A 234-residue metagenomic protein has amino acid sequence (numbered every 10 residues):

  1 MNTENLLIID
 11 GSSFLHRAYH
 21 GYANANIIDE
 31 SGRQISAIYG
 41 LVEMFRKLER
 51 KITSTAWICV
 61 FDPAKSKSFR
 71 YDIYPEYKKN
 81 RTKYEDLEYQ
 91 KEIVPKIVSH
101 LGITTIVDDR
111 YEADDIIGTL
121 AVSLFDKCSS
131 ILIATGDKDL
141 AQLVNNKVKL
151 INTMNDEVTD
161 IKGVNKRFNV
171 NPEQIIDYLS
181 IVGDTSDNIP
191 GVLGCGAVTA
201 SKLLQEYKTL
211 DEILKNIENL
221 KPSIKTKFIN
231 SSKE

Functional and structural regions predicted by a protein language model:
N2-A134, L140-V158: Noncatalytic, basic helical substrate-engagement surface that gates or grips nucleic-acid strands
T3, K51-I58, T82, L101-I103 (+3 more regions): Non-catalytic nucleic-acid-binding/docking modules located in mid-to-C-terminal regions of nucleic-acid enzymes
K138-D139, V198: Acidic, divalent-metal-coordinating active-site segment for phosphoryl/phosphodiester hydrolysis, typified by short
